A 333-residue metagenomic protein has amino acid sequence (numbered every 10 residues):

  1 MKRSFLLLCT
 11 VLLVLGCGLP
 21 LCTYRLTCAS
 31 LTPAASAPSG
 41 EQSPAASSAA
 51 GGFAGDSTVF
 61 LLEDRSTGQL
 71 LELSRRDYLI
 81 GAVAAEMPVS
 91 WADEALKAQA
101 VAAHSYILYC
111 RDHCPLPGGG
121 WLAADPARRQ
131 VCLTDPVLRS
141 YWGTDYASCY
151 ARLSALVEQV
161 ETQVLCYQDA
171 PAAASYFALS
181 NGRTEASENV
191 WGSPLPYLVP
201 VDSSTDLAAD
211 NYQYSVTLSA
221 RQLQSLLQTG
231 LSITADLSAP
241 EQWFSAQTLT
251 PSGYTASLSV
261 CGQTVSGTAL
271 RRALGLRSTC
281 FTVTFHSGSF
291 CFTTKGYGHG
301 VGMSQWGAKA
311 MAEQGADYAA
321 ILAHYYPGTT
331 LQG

Functional and structural regions predicted by a protein language model:
M1-G333: Conserved, single-site charged/polar hotspot
